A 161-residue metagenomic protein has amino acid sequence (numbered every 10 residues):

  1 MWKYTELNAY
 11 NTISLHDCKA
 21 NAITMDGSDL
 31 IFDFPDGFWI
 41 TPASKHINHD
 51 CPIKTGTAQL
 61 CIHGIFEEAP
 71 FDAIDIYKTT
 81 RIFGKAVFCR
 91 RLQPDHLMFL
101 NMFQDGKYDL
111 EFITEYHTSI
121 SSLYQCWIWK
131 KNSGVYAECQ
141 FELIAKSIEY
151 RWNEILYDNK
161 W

Functional and structural regions predicted by a protein language model:
M1-W161: Surface-exposed, interaction-prone regions used to assemble/regulate multi-protein complexes
